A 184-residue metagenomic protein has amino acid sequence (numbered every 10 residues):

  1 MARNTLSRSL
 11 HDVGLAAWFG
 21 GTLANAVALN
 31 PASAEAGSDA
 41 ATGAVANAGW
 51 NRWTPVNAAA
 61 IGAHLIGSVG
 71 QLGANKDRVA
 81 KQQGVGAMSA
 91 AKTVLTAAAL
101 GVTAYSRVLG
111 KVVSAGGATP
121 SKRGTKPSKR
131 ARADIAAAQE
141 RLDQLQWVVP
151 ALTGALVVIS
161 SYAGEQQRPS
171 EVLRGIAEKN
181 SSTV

Functional and structural regions predicted by a protein language model:
M1-V184: Short amphipathic, positively biased membrane-proximal segments that drive organelle/inner-membrane targeting
